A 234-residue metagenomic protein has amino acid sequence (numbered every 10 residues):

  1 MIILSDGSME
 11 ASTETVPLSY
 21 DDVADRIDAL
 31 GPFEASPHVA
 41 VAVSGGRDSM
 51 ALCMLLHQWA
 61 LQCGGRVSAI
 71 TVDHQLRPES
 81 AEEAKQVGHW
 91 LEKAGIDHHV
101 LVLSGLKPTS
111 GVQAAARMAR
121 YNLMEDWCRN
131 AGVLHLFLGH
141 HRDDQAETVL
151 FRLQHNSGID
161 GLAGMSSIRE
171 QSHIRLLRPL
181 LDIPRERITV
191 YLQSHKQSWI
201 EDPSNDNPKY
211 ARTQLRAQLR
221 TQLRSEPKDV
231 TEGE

Functional and structural regions predicted by a protein language model:
I2-Q218: Core alpha/beta nucleotide-donor-binding catalytic domains of modification enzymes
Y210-E234: ATP/NTP-dependent adenylation/nucleotidyl-transfer catalytic domains that generate, transfer, or process NMP-activated
